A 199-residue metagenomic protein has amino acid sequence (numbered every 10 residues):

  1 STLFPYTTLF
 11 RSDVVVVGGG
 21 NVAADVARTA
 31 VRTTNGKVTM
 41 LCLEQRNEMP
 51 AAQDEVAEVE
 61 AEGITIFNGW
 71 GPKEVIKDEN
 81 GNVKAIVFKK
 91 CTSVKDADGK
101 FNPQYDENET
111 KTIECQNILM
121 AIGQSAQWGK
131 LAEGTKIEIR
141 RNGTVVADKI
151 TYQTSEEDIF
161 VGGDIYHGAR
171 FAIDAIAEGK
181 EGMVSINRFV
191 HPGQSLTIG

Functional and structural regions predicted by a protein language model:
S1-T7: Short, exposed "boundary/linker" segments that immediately precede the start of a downstream structural module
T7-S12, D96-A169: FAD-site-proximal beta/loop scaffold in flavoenzymes
F10-N35: Rossmann-like NAD(P)H-binding beta-loop-alpha module
G19, L43-Q45, D164: Cofactor-binding loop segments of dinucleotide-utilizing enzymes, especially the Rossmann-like FAD- and NAD(P)+-binding
A27-E74, Q194-G199: Rossmann-like dinucleotide-binding cores of NAD(P)H-dependent redox enzymes
G69-P72, I76-Q116: A structured beta-alpha segment of the ubiquitous adenosine-cofactor-binding alpha/beta core
I165-G193: A conserved FAD-binding loop/helix module that cradles the flavin
